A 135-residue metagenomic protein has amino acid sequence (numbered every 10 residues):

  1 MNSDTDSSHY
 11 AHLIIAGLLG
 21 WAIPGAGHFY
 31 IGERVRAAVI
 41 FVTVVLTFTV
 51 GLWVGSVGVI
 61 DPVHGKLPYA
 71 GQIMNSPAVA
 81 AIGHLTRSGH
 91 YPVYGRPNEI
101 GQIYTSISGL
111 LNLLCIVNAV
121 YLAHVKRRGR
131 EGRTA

Functional and structural regions predicted by a protein language model:
M1-G17, I40-A135: Transmembrane helix recognition focused on a "late"/terminal membrane span
G20-G25: Hydrophobic, membrane-inserted alpha-helices
G27-F29: Hydrophobic alpha-helical transmembrane segments
E33-F41: Alpha-helical transmembrane segments and their helix-start/interface "positive-inside/aromatic belt" motifs in integral
